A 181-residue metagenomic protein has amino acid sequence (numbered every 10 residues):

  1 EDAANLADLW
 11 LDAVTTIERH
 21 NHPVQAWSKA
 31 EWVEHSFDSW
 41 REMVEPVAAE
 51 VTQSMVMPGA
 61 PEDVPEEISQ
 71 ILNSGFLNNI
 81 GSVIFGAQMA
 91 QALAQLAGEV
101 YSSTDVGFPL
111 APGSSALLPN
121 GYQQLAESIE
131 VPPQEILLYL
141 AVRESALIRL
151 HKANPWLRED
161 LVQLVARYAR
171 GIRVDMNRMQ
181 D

Functional and structural regions predicted by a protein language model:
A3-N120: Auxiliary, metal-adjacent structural segments of Zn-dependent hydrolase domains
H22-P23, V131-P132, N154: "Short basic amphipathic alpha-helical interaction patches in structured regions
S82-T104, L150-D181: Post-HExxH zinc-binding segment in Zn-dependent metallohydrolases
I84, Y122-V142: Short pre-active-site segment immediately N-terminal to the catalytic Zn-binding motif
F108, I129-P132, V165, M176: Surface-exposed beta-strand edges and their flanking turn/coil or helix-capping segments
S114-S115, G121-E130, L147, W156: Active-site-adjacent scaffolding segments
L140-L150: Active-site His/Glu-centered metal-binding helix of metallohydrolases
